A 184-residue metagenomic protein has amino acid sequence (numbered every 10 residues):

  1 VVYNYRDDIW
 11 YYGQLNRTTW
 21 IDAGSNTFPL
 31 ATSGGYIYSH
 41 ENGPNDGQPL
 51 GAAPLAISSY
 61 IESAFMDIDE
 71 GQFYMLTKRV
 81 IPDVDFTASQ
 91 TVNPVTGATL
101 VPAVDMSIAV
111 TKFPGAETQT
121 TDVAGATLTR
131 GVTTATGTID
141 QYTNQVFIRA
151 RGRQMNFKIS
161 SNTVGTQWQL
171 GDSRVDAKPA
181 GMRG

Functional and structural regions predicted by a protein language model:
V1-G184: Beta-sheet repeat architectures centered on beta-propellers
